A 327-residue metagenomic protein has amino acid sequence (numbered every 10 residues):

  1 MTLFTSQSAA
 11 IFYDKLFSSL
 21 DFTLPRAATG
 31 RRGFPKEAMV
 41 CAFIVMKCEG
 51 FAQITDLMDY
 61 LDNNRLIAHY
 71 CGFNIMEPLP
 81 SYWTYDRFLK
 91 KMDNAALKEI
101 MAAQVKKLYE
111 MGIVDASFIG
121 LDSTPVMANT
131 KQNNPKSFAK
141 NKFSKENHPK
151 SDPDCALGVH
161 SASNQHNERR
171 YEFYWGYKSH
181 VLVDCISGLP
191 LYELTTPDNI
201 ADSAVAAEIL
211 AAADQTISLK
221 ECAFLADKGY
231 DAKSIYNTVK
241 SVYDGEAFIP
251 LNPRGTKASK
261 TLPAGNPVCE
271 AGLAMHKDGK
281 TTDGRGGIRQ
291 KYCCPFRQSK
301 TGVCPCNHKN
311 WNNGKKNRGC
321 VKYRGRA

Functional and structural regions predicted by a protein language model:
M1-M39, I44, C48, M92 (+2 more regions): Dynamic "connector" segments at or just before major functional cores
A28-R32, F43-F51, D56, I75 (+3 more regions): Short, charged/polar micro-motifs that form catalytic or ligand-binding hotspots
F34-V40, A52, D56, D62 (+2 more regions): Generic alpha-helix structural propensity
G50-Q53, R65-H69, M92-A96, A247: A generic secondary-structure signal for well-formed alpha-helical elements
I54-F73, V105-Y109: DNA-recognition alpha helix
C71-M92: Major-groove recognition helix of helix-turn-helix-like DNA-binding domains
Y85-D244, F248-N252, H308: Polybasic low-complexity intrinsically disordered regions
Y236-A327: Helix-centered, glycine/charged polyanion-binding patches within enzymatic domains that contact phosphate-containing
